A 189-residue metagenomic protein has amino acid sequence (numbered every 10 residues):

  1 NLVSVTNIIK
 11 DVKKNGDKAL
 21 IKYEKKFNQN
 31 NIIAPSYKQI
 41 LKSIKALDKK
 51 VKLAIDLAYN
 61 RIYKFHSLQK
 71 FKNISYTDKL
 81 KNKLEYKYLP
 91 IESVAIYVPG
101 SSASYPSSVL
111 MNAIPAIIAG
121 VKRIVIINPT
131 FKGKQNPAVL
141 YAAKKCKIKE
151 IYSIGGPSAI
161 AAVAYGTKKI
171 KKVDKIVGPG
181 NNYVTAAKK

Functional and structural regions predicted by a protein language model:
N1-E92: N-terminal Rossmann-like NAD(P)+-binding subdomain of aldehyde/semialdehyde dehydrogenases
V3, L89-E92, A119, C146 (+1 more regions): Structured loop/turn residues at beta-strand edges in well-structured enzyme cores
N7, D11, K22, L57 (+5 more regions): Alpha-helical scaffold segments in soluble metabolic enzymes
I9, P99-A103, V125-T130, C146-I154 (+1 more regions): Flexible, glycine/proline-enriched loop segments at strand-loop-helix junctions that form or flank small-ligand binding
K18, G133-K134, S158, N182: Short alpha-helical
R61-K72, Y97, P115, A119 (+4 more regions): Mid-sequence acidic-hydrophobic segments that form the walls of catalytic/ligand-binding cavities or oligomerization
Y76-Y141: Conserved small-residue-rich beta-alpha loop and adjacent elements that most often cradle the phosphate/pyrophosphate
K147-K189: Conserved NAD(P)+-binding/catalytic subdomain of aldehyde/semialdehyde dehydrogenases
